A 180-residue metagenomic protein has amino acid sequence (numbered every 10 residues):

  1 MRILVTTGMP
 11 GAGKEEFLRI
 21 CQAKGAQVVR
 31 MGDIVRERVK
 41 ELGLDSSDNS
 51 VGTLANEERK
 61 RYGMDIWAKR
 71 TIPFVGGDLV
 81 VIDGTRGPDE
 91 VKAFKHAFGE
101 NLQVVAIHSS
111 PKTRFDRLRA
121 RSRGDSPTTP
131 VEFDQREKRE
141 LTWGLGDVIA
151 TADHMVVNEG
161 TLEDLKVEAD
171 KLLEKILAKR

Functional and structural regions predicted by a protein language model:
M1-L4: Extreme N-terminal starter segment of soluble prokaryotic enzymes
M9, C21: P-loop (Walker A) phosphate-binding loop of NTP-binding proteins
A12: ATP-binding Walker
E15: Walker A/P-loop
A26-H96, E132: ATP-dependent small-molecule kinase phosphotransfer cores that center on conserved nucleotide phosphate-binding segments
R61, D65-I66, A120-K175, K179: Small-molecule kinase domains that catalyze NTP-dependent phosphoryl transfer to phosphate-bearing small molecules
V80, V104, H154-V157: Short, well-ordered beta-strand core segments
D83-G84, A97-R121: Conserved phosphate-donor/acceptor-positioning beta-strand/loop module used by diverse small-molecule
